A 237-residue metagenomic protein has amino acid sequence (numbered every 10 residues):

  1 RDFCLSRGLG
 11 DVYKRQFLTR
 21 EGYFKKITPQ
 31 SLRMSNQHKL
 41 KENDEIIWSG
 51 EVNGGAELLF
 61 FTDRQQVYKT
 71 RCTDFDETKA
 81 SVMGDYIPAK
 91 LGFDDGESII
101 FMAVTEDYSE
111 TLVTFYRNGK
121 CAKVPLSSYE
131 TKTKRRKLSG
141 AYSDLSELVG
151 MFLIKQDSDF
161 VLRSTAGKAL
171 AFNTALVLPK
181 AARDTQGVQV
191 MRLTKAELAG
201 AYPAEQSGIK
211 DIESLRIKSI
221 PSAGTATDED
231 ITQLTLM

Functional and structural regions predicted by a protein language model:
R1, R15-R20, D94-S98, E197-L198 (+2 more regions): Short, Lys/Arg-enriched charge-dense amphipathic segments
D2-L9, Y13: Single conserved hydrophobic/aromatic residue that forms the stacking wall/gate of nucleotide- or nucleobase-binding
G8-L9, L91, S207: Short linear sequence elements within intrinsically disordered, low-complexity coil regions
K14, T19-R135, A141-R183: Duplex nucleic acid-engaging cores and interfaces of nucleic-acid transaction enzymes
M151-M237: C-terminal functional regions that serve as terminal interaction/effector modules
